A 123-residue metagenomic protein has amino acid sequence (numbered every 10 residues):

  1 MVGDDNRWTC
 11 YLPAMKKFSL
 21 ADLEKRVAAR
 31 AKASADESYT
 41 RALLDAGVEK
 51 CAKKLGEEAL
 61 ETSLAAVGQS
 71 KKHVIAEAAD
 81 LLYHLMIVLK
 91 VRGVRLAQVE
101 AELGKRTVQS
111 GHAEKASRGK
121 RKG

Functional and structural regions predicted by a protein language model:
M1-E77, L82-G123: Flexible "arm" and connector segments at domain edges
